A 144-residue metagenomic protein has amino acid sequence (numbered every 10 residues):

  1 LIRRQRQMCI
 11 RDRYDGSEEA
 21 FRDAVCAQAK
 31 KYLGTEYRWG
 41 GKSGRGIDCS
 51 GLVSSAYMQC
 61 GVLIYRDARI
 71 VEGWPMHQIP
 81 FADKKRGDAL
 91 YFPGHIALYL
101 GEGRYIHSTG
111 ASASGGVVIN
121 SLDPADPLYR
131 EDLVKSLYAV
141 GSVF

Functional and structural regions predicted by a protein language model:
L1-I10: Single conserved hydrophobic/aromatic residue that forms the stacking wall/gate of nucleotide- or nucleobase-binding
Y14-G16, E36-S43: Second-shell loop/turn segments in exported
D15-C26: Long, charged amphipathic helices and adjacent flexible linkers at domain junctions
A29, G41-C60: Active-site nucleophilic cysteine motif
K30-K31, T35-R38, R86, T109: Well-ordered beta-sheet/strand-loop patches within structured domains
V62-D123: ...with weaker cross-activation on analogous glycine-rich loops/strands in unrelated enzymes
P124-F144: Low-complexity, Gly/Ser/Thr/Pro-rich intrinsically disordered linker/tail segments
